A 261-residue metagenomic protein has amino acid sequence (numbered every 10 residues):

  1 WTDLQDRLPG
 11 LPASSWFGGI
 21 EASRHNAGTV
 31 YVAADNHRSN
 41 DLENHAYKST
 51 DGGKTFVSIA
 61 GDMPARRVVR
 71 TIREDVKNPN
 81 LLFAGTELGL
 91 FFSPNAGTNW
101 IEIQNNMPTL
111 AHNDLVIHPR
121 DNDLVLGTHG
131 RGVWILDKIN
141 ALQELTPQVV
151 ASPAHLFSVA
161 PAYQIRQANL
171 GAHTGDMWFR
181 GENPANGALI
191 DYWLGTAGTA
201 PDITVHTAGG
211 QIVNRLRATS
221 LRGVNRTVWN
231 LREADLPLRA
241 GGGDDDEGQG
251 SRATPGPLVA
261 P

Functional and structural regions predicted by a protein language model:
W1-F179, P184-L189: Beta-propeller blade termini and top-face loops
G28-T29, T207, G223: Active-site-adjacent "gating/activation" loops or surface patches in catalytic cores
D123-L124, A200, L236-L238: Short beta-strands and strand-coil junctions in structured, solvent-facing domains, enriched
L136-D137, W193-G195, R232: Solvent-exposed residues in well-ordered beta-strands and their adjoining turns, especially edge/terminal strands
E182-N186, A197, L221-G223, L258-P261: Solvent-exposed loop and beta-edge segments used for protein-protein assembly and interaction
A188-R215: Beta-strand-rich binding/interaction modules
I212-A260: Glycine-centered tight-turn motifs at strand-turn-strand junctions
